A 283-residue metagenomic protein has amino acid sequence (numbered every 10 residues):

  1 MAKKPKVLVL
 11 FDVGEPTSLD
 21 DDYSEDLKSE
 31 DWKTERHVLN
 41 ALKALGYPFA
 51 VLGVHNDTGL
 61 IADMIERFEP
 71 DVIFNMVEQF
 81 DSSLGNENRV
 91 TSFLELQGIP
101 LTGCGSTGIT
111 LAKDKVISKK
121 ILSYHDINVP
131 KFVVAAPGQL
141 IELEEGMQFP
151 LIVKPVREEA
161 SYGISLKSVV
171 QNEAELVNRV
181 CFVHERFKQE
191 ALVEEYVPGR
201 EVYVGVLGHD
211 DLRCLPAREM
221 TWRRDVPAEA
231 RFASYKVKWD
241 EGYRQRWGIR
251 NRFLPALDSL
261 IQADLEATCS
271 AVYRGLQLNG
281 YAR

Functional and structural regions predicted by a protein language model:
M1-T102, S106-T107, A112-K113, Y124 (+2 more regions): ATP-binding N-terminal substructure of ATP-dependent carboxylate-amine bond-forming enzymes
K4-F11, E66-R67, I109-L192, V197-R200 (+1 more regions): Active-site nucleotide/adenylate-binding loops and adjacent lid/helix of ATP-dependent enzymes
P16-D20, E159-S161, G242-Q245: Short acidic/His/Gly/Ser-rich catalytic and metal-binding motifs that mark active-site loops of diverse hydrolases
A50, T102, P130-K131, L215 (+1 more regions): A short, local hydrophobic-aromatic micro-motif
V54, A191-E195, V202-Y203, Q277-R283: A short glycine-rich, hydrophobically flanked beta-strand micro-motif that places a catalytic Asp/Glu for divalent metal
T102-C104, A160-G163, W247: Short small-residue beta-strand/loop micro-motif enriched in glycine and branched aliphatics
P150-V153, R179-V180, E194, E201-V237 (+1 more regions): Beta-strand scaffold of nucleotide-dependent catalytic cores
N178, F182-E190, W239-R283: A long amphipathic alpha-helix within ATP-dependent nucleotide-binding catalytic cores
